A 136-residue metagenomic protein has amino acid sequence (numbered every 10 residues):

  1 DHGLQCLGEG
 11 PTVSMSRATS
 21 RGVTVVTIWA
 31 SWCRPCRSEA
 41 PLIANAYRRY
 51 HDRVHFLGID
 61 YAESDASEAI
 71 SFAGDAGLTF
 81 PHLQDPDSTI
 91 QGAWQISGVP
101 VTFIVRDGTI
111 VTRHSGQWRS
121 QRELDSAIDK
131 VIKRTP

Functional and structural regions predicted by a protein language model:
H2-T24: A short beta-strand-turn-helix
G22, R53-V54, T79-F80: A generic structural signal for alpha->beta connector loops
G22, W29, A40, A44-H51 (+2 more regions): Sec/Tat-exported extracytoplasmic proteins
V25-V26, F56, T102: Hydrophobic beta-strand anchors of alpha/beta hydrolase catalytic cores
T27-C33: Aromatic-flanked redox-active Cys/Sec active sites in thiol-based oxidoreductases, especially the WC-centered
R37-A76, P86-A93: Structural microenvironment flanking redox-active thiols in thiol-disulfide oxidoreductases
S71-T79, P86-P136: Thiol/disulfide oxidoreductase modules built on the thioredoxin-like
